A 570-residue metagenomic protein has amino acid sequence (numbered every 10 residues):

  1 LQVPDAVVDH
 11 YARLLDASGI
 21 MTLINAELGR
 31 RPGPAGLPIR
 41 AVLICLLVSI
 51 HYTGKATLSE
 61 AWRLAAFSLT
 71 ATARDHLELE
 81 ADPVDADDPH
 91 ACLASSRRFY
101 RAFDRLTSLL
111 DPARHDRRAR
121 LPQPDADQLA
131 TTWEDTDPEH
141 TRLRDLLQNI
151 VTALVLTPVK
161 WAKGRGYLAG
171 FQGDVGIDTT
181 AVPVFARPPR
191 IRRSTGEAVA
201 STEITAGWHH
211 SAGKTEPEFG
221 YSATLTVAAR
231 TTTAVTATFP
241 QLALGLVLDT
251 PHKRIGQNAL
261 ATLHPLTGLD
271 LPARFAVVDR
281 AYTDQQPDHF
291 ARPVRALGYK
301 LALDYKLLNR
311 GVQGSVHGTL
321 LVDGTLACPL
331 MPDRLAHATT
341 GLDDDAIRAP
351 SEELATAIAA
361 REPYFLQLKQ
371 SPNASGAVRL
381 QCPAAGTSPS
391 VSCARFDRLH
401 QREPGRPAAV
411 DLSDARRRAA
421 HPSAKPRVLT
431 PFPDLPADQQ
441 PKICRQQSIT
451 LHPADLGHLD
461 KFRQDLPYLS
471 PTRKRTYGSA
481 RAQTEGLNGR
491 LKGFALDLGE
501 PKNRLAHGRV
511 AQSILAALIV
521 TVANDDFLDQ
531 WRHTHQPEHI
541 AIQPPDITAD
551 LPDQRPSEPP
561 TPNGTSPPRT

Functional and structural regions predicted by a protein language model:
L1-L58, T70-A153, T534, R569-T570: Dynamic "connector" segments at or just before major functional cores
L28-A41, K214-E216, S479, R504-I514: Structural motif
G33-I44, L64, R97-R280, Q285-D288 (+2 more regions): Polybasic low-complexity intrinsically disordered regions
S59-A66: Short alpha-helical "recognition helix" segments of helix-turn-helix
T131-D135, L147, G176, P183-A186 (+3 more regions): Long, low-complexity, polar/charged, intrinsically disordered or flexibly structured peripheral segments
H317-A374, V378-S392, D397-H400, P404 (+2 more regions): Short amphipathic alpha-helical "interface-anchor" segments enriched in bulky aromatics
T476-P559, N563: Basic, amphipathic alpha-helical segments enriched in Lys/Arg and hydrophobic/aromatic residues
